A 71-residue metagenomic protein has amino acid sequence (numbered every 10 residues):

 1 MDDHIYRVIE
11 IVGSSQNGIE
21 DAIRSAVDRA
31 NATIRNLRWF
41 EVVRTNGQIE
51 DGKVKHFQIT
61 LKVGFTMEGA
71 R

Functional and structural regions predicted by a protein language model:
M1-H4, R71: Compositionally biased, disordered extreme N-termini, encompassing classical targeting presequences
D2, T33, G52-V54: Sterically constrained small-residue positions within well-ordered secondary structures of folded domains
H4-W39: Short, well-ordered alpha-helical segments
Y6-V8, R44, H56-K62: Broad gene-expression machinery/nucleic-acid interaction feature
G13-S15, R44, L61, F65-M67: Flexible glycine-/small-residue-rich
R29-A30, G47, K55: Alpha-helical interaction segments
F40-I49: Short, conserved loop-to-beta-strand elements that form functional interface hotspots
G52-R71: C-terminal structural segments of small proteins and small subunits
